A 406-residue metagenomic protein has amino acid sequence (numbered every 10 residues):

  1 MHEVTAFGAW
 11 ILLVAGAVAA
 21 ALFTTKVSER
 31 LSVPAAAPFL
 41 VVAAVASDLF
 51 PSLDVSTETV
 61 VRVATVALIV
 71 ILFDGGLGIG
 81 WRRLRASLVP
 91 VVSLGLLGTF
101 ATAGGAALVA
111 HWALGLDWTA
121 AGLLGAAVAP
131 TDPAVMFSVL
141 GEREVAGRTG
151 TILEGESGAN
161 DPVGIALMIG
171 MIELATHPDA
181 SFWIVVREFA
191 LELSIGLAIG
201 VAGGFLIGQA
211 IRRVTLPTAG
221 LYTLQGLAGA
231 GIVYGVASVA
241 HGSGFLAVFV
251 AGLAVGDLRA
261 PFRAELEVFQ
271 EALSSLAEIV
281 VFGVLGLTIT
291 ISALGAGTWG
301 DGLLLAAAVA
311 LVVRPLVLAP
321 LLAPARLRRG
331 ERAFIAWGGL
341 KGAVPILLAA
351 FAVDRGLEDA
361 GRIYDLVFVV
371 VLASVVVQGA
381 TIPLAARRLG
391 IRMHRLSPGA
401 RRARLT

Functional and structural regions predicted by a protein language model:
M1-T406: Transmembrane helical cores of multi-pass secondary ion antiporters/exchangers
